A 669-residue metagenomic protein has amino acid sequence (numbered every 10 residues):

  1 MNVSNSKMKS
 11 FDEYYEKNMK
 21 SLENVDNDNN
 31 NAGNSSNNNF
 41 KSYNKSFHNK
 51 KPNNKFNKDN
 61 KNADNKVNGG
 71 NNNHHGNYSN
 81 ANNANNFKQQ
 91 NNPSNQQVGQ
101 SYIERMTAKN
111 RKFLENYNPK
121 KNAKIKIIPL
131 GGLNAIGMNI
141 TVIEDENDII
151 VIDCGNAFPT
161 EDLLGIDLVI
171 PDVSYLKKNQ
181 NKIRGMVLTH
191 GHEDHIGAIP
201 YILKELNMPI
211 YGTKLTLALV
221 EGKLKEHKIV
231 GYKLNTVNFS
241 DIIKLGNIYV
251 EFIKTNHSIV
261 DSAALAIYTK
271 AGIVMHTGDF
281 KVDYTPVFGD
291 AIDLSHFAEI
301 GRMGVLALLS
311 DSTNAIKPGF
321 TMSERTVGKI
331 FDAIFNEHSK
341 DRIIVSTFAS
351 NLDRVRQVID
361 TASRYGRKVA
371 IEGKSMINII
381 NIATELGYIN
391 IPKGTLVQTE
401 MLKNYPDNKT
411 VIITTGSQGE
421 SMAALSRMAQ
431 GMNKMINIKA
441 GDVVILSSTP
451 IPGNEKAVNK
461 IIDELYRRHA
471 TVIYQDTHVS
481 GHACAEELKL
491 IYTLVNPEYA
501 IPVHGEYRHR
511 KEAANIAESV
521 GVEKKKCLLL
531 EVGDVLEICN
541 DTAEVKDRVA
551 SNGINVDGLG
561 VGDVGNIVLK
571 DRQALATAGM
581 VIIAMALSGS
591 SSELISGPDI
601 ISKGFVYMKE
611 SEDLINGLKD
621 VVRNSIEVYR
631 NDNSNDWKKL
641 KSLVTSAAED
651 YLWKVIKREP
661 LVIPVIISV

Functional and structural regions predicted by a protein language model:
M1-M106: Intrinsically disordered, low-complexity RNA-associated tracts
N92-G185, H192-N404, A423-N437, K456-N459: His/Asp/Glu-rich metal-coordinating catalytic cores of metallo-dependent phosphodiesterases/hydrolases acting on
I127-P129, L234-T236, A307-L309, V444 (+3 more regions): Conserved beta-strand scaffold positions in the cores of enzyme catalytic domains, especially in NTP/NDP-utilizing
H190-H195, H257, H276, D476-A485 (+1 more regions): Histidine-centered active-site/metal-ligand motif
L224, A517, L652: Conserved hydrophobic residues forming the short capping helix/wall of the S-adenosyl-L-methionine
N247, S262-A264, M580-I582, V662-P664: Broad gene-expression machinery/nucleic-acid interaction feature
K317-S447, I451-G617, R623-N633, K641 (+1 more regions): Hard-cation-handling environments
N633-K641, T645-V669: C-terminal tails and terminal domains of large nucleic-acid-associated and other macromolecular-machine proteins
